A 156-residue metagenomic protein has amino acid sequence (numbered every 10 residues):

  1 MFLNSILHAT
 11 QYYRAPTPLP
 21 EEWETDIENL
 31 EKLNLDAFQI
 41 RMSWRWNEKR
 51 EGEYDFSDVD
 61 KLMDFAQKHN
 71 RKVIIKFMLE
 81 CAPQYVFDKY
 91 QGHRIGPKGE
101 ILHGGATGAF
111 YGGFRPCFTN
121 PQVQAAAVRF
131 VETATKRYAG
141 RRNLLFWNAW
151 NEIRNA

Functional and structural regions predicted by a protein language model:
M1-E22, E28-A37: An acidic-aromatic substrate-binding cleft motif
L3-H8, N34-D36, Q67-V73, G140-L145: Short, well-ordered coil/turn segments that N-cap beta-strands
H8-L19, R41-S57, G108-V128, W150-A156: The substrate-binding groove and active-site-proximal loops of carbohydrate-active enzymes, especially glycoside
Q11, K76-F77, F146-N148: Short beta-strand segments
T17-P18, G92-I95, V123, N143: Short linear sequence elements within intrinsically disordered, low-complexity coil regions
E24-G105, V131-T135: Aromatic-lined substrate-binding rim segments of carbohydrate-active enzymes
Q84, L145, A149-I153: Residue-level signal for alpha-helical context at structural boundaries
A127, T133-F146: Extended amphipathic secondary-structure runs
